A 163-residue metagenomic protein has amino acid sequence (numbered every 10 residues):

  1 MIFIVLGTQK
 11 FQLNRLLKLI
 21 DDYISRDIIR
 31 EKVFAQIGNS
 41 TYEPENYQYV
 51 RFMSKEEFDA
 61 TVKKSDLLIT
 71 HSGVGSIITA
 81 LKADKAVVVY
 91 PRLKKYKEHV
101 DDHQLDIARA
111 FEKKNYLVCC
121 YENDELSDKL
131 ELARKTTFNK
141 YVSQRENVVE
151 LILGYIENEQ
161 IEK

Functional and structural regions predicted by a protein language model:
M1-K163: Nucleotide-activated sugar donor-binding and catalytic core shared by glycosyltransferases and related lipid-linked
